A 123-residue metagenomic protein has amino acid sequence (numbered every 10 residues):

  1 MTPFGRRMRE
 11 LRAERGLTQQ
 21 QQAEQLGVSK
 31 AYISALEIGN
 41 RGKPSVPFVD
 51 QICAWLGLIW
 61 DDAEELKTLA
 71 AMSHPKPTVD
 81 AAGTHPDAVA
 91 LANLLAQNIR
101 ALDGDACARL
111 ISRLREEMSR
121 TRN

Functional and structural regions predicted by a protein language model:
M1-E14, A108-R109: A short, Lys/Arg-rich alpha-helix, primarily the initiator
R12, A23, C53: The alpha-helix within a helix-turn-helix
G16-A35, L66: Short alpha-helical DNA-recognition segment
I38: Short, conserved catalytic or interaction motifs in soluble domains
S45-E65, A71-M72: DNA major-groove recognition helix of helix-turn-helix/homeodomain DNA-binding modules
E64-Q97: Short, charged recognition helix plus adjacent turn of helix-turn-helix-like nucleic-acid-binding domains
R100-N123: Mid-protein regulatory/catalytic core that forms ligand/cofactor-binding pockets and protein-protein interaction
